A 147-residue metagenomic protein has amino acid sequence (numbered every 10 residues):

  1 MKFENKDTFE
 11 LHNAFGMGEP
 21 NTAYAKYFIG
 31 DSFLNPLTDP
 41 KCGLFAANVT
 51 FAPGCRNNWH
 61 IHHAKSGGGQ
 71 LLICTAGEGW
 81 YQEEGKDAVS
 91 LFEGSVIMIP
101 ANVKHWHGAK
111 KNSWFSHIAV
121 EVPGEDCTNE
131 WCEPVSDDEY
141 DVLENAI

Functional and structural regions predicted by a protein language model:
M1-F45, T128-I147: A short, N-terminal "cap"/entry segment at the start of jelly-roll beta-barrel domains of the cupin/DSBH fold
D31, A47-S66: Conserved short histidine dyad/triad with adjacent acidic residue
P36-T38, N58-A64, E83, V89-S90 (+1 more regions): Short histidine-centered beta-strand/loop micro-motifs that create catalytic or ligand/metal-coordination sites
A47, D87-V89, N129: Short beta-strand segments
F51-G54, L91-N112, V122: Conserved metal-binding segment of the jelly-roll/cupin
R56, S66-E93, V103: A short beta-strand-loop-beta hairpin characteristic of the jelly-roll/cupin
